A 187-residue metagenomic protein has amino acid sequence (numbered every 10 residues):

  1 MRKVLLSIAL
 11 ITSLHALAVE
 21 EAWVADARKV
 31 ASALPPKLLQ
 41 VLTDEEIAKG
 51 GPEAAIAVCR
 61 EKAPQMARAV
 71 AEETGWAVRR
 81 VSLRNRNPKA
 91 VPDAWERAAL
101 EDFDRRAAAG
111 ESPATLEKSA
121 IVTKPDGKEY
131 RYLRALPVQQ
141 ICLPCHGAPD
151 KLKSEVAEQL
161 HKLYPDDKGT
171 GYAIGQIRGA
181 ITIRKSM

Functional and structural regions predicted by a protein language model:
M1-V4: Positively charged n-region of N-terminal signal peptides that target proteins for export
L6-I11: Sec-dependent N-terminal signal peptides
S13-A16: N-terminal signal peptide c-region/cleavage motif recognized by signal peptidases
V19-Q139, K151-M187: Extracytoplasmic c-type cytochrome modules immediately beyond a signal peptide or single-pass transmembrane anchor
L143-D150: Detector for the c-type heme attachment site
